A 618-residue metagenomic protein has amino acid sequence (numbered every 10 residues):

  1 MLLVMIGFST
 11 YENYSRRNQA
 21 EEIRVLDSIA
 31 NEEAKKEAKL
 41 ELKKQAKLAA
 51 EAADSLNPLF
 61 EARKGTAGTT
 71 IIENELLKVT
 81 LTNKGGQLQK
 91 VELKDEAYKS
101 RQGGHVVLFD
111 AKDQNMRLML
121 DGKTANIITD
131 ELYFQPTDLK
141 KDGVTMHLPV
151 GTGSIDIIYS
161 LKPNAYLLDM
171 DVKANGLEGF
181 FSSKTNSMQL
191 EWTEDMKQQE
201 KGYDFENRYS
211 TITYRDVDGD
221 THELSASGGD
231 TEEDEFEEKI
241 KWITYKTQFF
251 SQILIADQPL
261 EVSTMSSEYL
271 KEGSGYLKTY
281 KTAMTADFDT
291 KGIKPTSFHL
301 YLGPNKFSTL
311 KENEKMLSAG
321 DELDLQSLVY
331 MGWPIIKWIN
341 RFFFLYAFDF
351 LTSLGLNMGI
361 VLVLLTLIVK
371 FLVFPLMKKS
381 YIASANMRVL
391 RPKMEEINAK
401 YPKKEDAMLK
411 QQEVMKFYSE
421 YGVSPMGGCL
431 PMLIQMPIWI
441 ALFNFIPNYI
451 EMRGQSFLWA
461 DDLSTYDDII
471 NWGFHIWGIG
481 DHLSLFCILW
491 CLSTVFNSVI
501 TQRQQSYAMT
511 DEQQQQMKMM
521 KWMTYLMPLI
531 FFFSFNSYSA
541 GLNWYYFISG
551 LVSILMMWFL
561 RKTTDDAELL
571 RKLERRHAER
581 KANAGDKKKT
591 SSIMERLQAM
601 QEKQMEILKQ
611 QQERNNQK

Functional and structural regions predicted by a protein language model:
M1-K39, K43, L81, V172-N175 (+8 more regions): Helix-loop-helix
V4, Y11, F60-K64, I72: Generic low-polarity alpha-helical segments
A34-T69: Short, Gly/Pro- and small/polar-rich lid/capping loops
T69-L323: Soluble non-transmembrane domains of integral membrane proteins
